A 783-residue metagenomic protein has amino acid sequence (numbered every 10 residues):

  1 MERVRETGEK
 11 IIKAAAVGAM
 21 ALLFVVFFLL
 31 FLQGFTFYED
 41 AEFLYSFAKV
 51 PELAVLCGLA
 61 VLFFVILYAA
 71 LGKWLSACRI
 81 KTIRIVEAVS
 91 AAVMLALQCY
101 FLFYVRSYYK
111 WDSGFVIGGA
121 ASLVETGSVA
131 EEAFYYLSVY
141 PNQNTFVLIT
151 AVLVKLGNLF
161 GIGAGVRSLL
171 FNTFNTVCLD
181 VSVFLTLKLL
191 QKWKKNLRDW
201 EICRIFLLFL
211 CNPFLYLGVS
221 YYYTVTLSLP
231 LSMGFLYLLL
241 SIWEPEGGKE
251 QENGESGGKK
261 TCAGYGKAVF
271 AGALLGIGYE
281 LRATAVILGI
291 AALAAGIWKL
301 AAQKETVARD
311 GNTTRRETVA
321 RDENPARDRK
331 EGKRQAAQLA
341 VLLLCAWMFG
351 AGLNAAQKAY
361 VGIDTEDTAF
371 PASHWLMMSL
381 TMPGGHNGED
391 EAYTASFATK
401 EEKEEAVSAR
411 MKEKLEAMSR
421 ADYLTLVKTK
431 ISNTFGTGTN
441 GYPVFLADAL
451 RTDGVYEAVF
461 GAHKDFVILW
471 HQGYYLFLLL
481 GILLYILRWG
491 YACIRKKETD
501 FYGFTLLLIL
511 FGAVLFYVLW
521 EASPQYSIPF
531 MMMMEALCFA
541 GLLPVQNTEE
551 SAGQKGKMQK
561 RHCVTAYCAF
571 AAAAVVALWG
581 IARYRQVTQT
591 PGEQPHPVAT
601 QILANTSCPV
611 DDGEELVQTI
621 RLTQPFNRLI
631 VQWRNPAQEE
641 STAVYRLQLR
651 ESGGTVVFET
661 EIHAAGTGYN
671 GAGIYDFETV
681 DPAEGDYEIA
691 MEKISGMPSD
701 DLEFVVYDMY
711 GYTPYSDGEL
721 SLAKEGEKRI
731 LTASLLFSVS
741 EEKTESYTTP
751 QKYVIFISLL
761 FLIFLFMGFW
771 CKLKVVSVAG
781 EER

Functional and structural regions predicted by a protein language model:
M1-C99, A326, E331-C345, C563-A569 (+2 more regions): Start-transfer (signal-anchor) and selected internal transmembrane alpha helices of multi-pass inner/ER membrane
F43-G58, L170, T429-L510, H562 (+1 more regions): Membrane-interface anchor segments at the N-terminal boundary of transmembrane helices in multi-pass membrane enzymes
G114-V139, T145, G384-E389: Extracytosolic helix-loop segments that constitute the early lumenal/periplasmic catalytic or substrate-binding loops
G119, Y135-G165, T173-T176: Short hydrophobic/aromatic helix or loop-helix immediately within or flanking a transmembrane segment in polytopic
V129, K358-L450: Membrane-proximal stem/loop segments at transmembrane-domain junctions that anchor or position
L170-K195, G234, G481-G490: Transmembrane-helix motifs of polytopic, lipid-linked glycan transferases
F171-C178, R204-L239, G278-L288, Y526-M531: Multi-pass, polyprenyl lipid-linked donor-dependent membrane glycosyltransferases
F206, K267-R282, L293, V514: Membrane-interface alpha helices of multi-pass inner-membrane proteins
